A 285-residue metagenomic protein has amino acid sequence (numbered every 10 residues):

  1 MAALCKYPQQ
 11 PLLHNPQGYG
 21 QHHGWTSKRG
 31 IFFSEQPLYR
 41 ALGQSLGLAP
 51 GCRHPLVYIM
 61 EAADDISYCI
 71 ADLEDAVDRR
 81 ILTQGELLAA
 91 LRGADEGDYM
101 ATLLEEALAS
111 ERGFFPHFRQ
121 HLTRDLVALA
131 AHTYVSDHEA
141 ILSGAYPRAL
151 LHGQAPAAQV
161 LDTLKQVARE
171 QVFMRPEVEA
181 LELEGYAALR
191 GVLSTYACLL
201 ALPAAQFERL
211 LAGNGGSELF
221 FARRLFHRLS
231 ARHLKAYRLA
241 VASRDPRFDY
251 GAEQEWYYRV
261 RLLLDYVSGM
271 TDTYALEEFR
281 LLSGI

Functional and structural regions predicted by a protein language model:
M1-F114, V127: Sequence-structural signature of the catalytic-core scaffold of metal-dependent phosphohydrolases that act on
L42-G47, V167-V172, P246-Q254: Short, charged/polar, low-complexity loop and linker segments that flank or interrupt alpha-helical bundles
G51-I59, F115-R119, T123, H152-V160 (+4 more regions): Secondary-structure capping and boundary motifs in well-ordered enzyme cores
D64, L189, V267: Divalent metal-coordination and catalytic microenvironments
Y99-H152, E170: Hard-cation-handling environments
H132, F207-E208, F279-S283: Zn2+-dependent metallopeptidase catalytic domains
E139-A240: Substrate-recognition/cap regions that form aromatic- and gly/pro-loop-enriched pockets for small-molecule ligands
G213-L281, I285: C-terminal amphipathic alpha-helical interaction region
